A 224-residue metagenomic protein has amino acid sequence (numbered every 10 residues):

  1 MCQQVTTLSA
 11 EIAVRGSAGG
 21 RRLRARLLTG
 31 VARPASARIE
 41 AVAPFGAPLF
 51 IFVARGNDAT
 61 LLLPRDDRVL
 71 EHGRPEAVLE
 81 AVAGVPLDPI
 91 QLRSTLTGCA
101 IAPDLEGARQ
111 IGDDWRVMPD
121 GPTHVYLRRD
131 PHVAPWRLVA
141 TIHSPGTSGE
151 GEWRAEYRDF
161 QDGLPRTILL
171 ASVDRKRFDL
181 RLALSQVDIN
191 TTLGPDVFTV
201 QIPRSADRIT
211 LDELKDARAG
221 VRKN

Functional and structural regions predicted by a protein language model:
M1-L8, G20-L23, G30-A35, A134 (+1 more regions): Edge/loop elements at the starts and ends of beta-strands within beta-rich repeat scaffolds
M1-R24, I202, D207-N224: N-terminal leader/targeting segments and the immediate start of mature chains
A13-G19, P44-A47, L61-L62, D66 (+3 more regions): Hydrophobic lipid-interacting interfaces of membrane-associated proteins
G16-A25, A41, E80, I142-S148 (+1 more regions): Flexible, membrane-facing loop/turn or short amphipathic-helix motifs that contact lipid bilayers or gate lipid-binding
A35-Q91: An acidic-aromatic
R74-R109, A206-N224: C-terminal low-complexity, charged extensions that often adopt amphipathic alpha-helices
A108-K215: Gly/Pro-enriched, hydrophobic low-complexity segments that function as extracytoplasmic propeptides/linkers
